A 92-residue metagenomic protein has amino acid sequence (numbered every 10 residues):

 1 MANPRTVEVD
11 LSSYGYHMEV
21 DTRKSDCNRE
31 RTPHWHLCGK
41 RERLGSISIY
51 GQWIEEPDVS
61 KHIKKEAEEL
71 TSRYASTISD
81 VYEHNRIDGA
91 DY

Functional and structural regions predicted by a protein language model:
M1-Y92: Metal-centered catalytic cores of metalloenzymes
